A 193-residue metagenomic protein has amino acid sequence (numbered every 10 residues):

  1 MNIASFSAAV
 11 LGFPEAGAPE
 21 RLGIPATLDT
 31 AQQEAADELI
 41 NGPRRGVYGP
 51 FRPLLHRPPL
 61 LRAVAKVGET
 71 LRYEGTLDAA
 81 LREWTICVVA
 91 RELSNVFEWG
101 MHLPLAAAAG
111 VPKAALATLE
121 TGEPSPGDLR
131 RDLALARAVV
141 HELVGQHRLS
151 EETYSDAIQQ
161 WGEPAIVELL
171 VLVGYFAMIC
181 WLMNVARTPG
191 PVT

Functional and structural regions predicted by a protein language model:
M1-A79, A186, V192-T193: Acidic, glycine/proline-rich low-complexity segments that act as flexible tails and inter-domain linkers
F51-L54, V64, G68, W84-A90 (+3 more regions): Short alpha-helical scaffolding segments that buttress acidic/His motifs in well-ordered protein cores
P58, R91-S94, S125-G127, Q160-E163 (+1 more regions): A short structural micro-motif
R62, L77, L81-E83, V89-A109 (+1 more regions): Conserved alpha-helical segments that form or flank metal/cofactor-binding pockets of metalloenzymes
L103-L129: Histidine/lysine/aspartate-rich catalytic loop segments that bind and position anionic ligands
L129-L169: Acidic/histidine-rich alpha-helical segments that form the ligand environment of transition-metal centers
D156-I158, A165, G174, M178 (+1 more regions): Acidic, carboxylate-rich catalytic segments that either coordinate divalent cations
